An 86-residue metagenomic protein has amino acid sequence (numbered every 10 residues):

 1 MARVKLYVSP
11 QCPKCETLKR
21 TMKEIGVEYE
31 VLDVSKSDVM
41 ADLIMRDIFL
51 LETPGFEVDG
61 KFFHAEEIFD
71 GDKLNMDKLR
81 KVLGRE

Functional and structural regions predicted by a protein language model:
M1-V27: Local sequence-structure signature of Cys/Sec-based thiol-disulfide redox active-site neighborhoods
R20-M22, M45-R46, D70-G71: Short, glycine/charged-enriched secondary-structure capping and boundary segments
E30: Conserved beta-strand positions in the Rossmann-like core of class I SAM-dependent methyltransferases
D33-L51, R85: Thioredoxin-like thiol-disulfide oxidoreductase module
V58-E86: Non-catalytic, surface beta->alpha helical segment in thiol-disulfide oxidoreductase systems
